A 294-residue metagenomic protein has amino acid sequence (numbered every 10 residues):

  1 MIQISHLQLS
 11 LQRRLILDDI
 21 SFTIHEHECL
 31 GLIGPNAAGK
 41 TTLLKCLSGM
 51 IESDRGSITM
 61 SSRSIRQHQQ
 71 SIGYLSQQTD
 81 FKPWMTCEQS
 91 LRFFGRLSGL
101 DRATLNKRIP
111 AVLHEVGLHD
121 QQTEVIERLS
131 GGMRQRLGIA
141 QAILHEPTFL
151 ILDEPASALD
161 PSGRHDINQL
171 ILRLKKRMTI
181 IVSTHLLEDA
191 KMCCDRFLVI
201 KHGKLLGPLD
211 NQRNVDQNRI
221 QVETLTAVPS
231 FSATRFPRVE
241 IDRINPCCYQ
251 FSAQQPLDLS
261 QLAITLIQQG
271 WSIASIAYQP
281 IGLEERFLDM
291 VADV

Functional and structural regions predicted by a protein language model:
S48: Helix-to-loop junction immediately C-terminal to a conserved catalytic motif
S53-H68: Conserved ABC transporter NBD signature motif
R92, R96, A103-Q121: Conserved ABC ATPase "signature" region
L150-E154: Catalytic Walker B motif of ABC-type/P-loop ATPase nucleotide-binding domains
I167-Q250: ABC transporter nucleotide-binding domain
R219-M290: Short, charged/small-residue-rich alpha-helical element at the C-terminal edge of ABC transporter nucleotide-binding
